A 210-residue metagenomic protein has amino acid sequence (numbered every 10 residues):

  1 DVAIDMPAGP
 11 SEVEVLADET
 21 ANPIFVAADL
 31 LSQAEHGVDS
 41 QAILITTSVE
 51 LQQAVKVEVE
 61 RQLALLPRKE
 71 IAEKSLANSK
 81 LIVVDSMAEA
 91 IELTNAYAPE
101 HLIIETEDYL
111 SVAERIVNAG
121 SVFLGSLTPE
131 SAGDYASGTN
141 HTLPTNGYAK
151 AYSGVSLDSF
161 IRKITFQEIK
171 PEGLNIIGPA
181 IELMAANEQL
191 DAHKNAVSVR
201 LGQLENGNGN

Functional and structural regions predicted by a protein language model:
D1-Q41: Conserved NAD(P)+-binding/catalytic subdomain of aldehyde/semialdehyde dehydrogenases
A3, S40-I45, L65-S75, E105-T106 (+2 more regions): Flexible, glycine/charged-enriched surface loops at secondary-structure junctions
I4-M6, V15, V26, V83-V84 (+3 more regions): General beta-strand structural signal in soluble alpha/beta enzymes
M6-E12, V38-I45, V49-V57, P67 (+2 more regions): Gly/Ser/Thr-rich active-site loops/lids in small-molecule metabolic enzymes that frequently grip phosphoryl groups
P7, T20-A28, I45, V49-Q53 (+5 more regions): Electropositive phosphate-/nucleotide-binding environments in soluble metabolic enzymes
H36, L44-A119: A glycine- and small/hydrophobic-rich beta-loop-beta segment that serves as a flexible "lid/hinge" or phosphate-binding
N95-G209: C-terminal core of ALDH-fold dehydrogenases
